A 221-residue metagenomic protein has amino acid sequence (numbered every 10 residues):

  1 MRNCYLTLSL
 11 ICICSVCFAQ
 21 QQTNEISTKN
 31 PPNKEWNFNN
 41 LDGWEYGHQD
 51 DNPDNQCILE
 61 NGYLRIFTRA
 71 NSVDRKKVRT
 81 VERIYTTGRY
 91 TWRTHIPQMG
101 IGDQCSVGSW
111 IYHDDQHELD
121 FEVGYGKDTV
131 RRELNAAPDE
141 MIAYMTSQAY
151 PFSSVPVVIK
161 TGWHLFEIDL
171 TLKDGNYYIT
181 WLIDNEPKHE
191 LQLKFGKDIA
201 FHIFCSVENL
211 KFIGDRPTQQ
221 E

Functional and structural regions predicted by a protein language model:
M1-Q21: Bacterial Sec-dependent N-terminal signal peptides
Q21-Y46: Extracellular carbohydrate-recognition regions
N39-Y63: Extracellular glycan-recognition surfaces and repeat-rich motifs
I66-P138: Secretory/extracellular carbohydrate-interaction modules and structurally similar beta-sandwich "look-alikes"
R89-T91, F195-E221: Ligand-recognition surfaces built from glycine- and aromatic
W92, W163-L172, I179-W181: Short tryptophan-centered beta-strand motifs in secreted/extracellular beta-sheet-rich domains of glycan-recognition
D114-L165, L210-G214: Glycine-aromatic-enriched beta-strand/loop faces of beta-sandwich-type recognition domains, especially lectin-like
L182-E186: Short strand-turn-strand beta-turns centered on an Asx-Gly dipeptide
